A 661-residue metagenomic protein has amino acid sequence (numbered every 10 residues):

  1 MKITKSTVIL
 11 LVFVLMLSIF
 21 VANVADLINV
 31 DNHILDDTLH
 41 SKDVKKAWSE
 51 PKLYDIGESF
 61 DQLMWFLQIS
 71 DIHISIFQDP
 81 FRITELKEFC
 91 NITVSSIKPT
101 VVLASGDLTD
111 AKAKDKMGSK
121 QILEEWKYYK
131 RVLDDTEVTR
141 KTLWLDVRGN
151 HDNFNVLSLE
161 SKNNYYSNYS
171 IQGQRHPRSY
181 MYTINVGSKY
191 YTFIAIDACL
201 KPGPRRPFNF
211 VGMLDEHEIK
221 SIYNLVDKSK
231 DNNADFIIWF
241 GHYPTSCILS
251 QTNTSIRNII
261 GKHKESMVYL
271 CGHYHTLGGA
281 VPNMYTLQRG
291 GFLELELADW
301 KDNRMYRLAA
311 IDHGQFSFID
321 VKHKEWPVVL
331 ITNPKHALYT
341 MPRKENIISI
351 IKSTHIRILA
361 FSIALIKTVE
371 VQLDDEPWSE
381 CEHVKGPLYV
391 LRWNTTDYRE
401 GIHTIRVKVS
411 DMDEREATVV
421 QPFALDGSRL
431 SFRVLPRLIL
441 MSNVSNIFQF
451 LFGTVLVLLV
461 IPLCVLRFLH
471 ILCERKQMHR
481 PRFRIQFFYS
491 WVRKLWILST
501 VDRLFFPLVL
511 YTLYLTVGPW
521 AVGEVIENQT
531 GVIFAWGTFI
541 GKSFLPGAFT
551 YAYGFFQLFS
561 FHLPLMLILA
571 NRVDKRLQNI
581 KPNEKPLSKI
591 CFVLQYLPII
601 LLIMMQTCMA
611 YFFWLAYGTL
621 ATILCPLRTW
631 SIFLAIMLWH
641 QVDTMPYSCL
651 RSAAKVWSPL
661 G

Functional and structural regions predicted by a protein language model:
M1-V101, D134-L143, W326-G661: Acidic, histidine-bearing metal-coordination/catalytic regions of metal-dependent phosphoesterases
N29-D55, K116-D227, D231, T254-V268 (+1 more regions): Extended active-site neighborhood of metal-dependent phosphoesterases/phosphodiesterases
W65, V101, Y191, F236-I238 (+1 more regions): Structural motif
D71, G106-D107, G149-N150, H242 (+1 more regions): Active-site glycine-centered loops adjacent to acidic/histidine catalytic or metal-binding residues that shape
I72-S75, L108-A111, C199-G203, P244-S246: A short, flexible beta-alpha/helix-coil linker loop
F77, A113-K114, V156, I248-L249: Short N-terminal helix/helix-N-cap motif within the alpha/beta-hydrolase-1
S105, V226-C247: Short acidic, glycine-rich surface-loop motifs adjacent to enzyme active sites
